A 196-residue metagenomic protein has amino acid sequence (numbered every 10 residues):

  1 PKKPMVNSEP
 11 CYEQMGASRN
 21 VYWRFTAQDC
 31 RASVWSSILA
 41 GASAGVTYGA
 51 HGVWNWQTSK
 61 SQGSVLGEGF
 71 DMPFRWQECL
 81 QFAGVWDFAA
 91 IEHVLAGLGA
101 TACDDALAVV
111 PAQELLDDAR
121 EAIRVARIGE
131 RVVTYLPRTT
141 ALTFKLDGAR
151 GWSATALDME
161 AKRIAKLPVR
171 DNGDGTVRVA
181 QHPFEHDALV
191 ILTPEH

Functional and structural regions predicted by a protein language model:
P1-Q28: Active-site clefts of carbohydrate-active enzymes
M15, A32-K166, H182-T193: Aromatic- and carboxylate-lined catalytic core of secreted/periplasmic carbohydrate-active enzymes
K166-N172: Solvent-exposed serine/threonine-rich low-complexity stretches and specific carbohydrate-binding patches
G175-V177: Short strand-edge motifs at loop-to-beta-strand transitions and within beta-strands of extracellular beta-rich domains
